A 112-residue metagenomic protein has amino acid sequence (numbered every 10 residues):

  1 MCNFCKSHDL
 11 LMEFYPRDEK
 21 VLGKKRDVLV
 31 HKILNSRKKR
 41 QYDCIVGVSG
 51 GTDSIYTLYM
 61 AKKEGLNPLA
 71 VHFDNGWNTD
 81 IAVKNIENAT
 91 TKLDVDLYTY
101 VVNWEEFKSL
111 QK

Functional and structural regions predicted by a protein language model:
M1-K112: ATP-dependent adenylation/nucleotidyltransferase module used to activate substrates
